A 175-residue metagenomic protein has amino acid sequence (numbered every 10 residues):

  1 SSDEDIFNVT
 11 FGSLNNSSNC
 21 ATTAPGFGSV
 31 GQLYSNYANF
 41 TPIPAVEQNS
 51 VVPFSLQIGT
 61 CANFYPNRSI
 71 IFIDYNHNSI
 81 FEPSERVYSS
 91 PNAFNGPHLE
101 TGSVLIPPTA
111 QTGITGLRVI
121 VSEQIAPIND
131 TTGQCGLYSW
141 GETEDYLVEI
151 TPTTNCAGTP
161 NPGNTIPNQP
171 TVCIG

Functional and structural regions predicted by a protein language model:
S1-N155: A broad "non-catalytic interaction surface" signal
P152-G175: Proline- and Ser/Thr-rich low-complexity, intrinsically disordered segments
